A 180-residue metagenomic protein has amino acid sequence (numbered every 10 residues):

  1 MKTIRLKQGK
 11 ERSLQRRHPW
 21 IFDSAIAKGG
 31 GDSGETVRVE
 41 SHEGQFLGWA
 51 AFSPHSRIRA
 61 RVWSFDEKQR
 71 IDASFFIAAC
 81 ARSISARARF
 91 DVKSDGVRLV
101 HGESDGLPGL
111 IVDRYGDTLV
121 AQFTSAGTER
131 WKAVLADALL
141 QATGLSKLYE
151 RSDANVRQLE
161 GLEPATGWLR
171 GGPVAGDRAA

Functional and structural regions predicted by a protein language model:
M1-C80: Accessory RNA 3′-end/elbow-binding domains used by RNA modification enzymes
H18-W20, D91-G96, L159-A165: Short Pro/Gly-enriched beta-strand edge/turn motifs at strand-loop
T36-V37, T118-V120, S146-L148: Structural motif
S56-Y115: Non-catalytic nucleic-acid substrate-recognition regions in nucleic-acid-modifying enzymes
D72-A79, G127, W131-L135: Short amphipathic alpha-helical segments
V100-D113, R130-A180: Non-catalytic substrate-recognition/targeting regions of SAM-dependent transferases
G116-E129: A short interface-forming secondary-structure element
